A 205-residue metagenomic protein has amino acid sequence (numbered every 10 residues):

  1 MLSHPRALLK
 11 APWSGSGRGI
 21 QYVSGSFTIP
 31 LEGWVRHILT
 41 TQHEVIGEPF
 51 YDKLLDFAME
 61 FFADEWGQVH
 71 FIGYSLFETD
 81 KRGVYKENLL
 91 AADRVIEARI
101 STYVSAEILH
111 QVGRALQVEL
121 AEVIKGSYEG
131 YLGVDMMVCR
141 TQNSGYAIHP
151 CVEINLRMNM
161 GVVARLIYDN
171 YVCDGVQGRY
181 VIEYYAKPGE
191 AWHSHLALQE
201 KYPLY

Functional and structural regions predicted by a protein language model:
M1, L116-S127: Phosphate-interacting basic helix/loop segments used at nucleotide- and nucleic-acid interfaces
P5, T28-K86, M137-C151, N159: Phosphate-binding site of ATP-dependent enzymes
R6-E32, A58, K81-I100: Glycine-rich phosphate-binding loop of ATP-grasp-fold ATP-dependent ligases
W13, V138, L156: Short, glycine/acidic-enriched loop or turn micro-motifs at the edges of active sites
W13-S14, F50-L55, G126-G130: A short catalytic or substrate-binding loop motif that flags glycine-/basic-rich loops and adjacent residues that bind
F61-V118, N155-E183: ATP-dependent carboxylate/phosphate-activation module, predominantly the ATP-grasp catalytic core and closely related
V123-V134, G178-I182: Flexible, glycine/charged-enriched surface loops at secondary-structure junctions
C173-Y205: Peripheral (often C-terminal) accessory segments that flank ATP-dependent C-N-forming ligase machineries
